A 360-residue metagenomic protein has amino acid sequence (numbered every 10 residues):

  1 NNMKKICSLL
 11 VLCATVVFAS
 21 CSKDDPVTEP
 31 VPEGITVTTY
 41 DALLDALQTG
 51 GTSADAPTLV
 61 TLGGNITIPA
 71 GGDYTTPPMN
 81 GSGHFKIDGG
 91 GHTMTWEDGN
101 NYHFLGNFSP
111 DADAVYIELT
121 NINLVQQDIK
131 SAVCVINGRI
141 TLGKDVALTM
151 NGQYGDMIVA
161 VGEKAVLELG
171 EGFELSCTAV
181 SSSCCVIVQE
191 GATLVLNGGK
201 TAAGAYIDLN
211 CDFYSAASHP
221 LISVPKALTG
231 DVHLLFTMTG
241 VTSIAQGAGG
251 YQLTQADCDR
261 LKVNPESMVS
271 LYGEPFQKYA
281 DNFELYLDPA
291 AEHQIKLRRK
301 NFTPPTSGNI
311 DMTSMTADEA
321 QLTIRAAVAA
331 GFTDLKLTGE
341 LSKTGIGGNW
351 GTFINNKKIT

Functional and structural regions predicted by a protein language model:
K4-V11: Sec-dependent signal peptide recognition, specifically the positively charged N-region followed immediately by
C7, C21-T52, N197-N309, T313-S314: Extracellular/surface-exposed low-complexity segments
T28, T67, G91-N100, I117-K130 (+5 more regions): Beta-strand-rich solenoid/repeat architectures in extracellular/passenger domains of polysaccharide-targeting enzymes
T36-T38, G51-A70, G81-G90, A329-E340: Glycine-rich repeat segments that build the extracellular carbohydrate-interaction surface of secreted and virion
G63, A203, V224, L335-E340 (+1 more regions): Acidic, glycine-rich low-complexity segments
T67-K86, T95-T120, V125-T141, Q153-K164 (+1 more regions): Extracellular beta-strand-rich solenoid/capping regions of secreted or surface-exposed proteins that bind or remodel
T313-T333, S342-T360: Non-core capping and flanking segments associated with repeat-based/extracellular domains
